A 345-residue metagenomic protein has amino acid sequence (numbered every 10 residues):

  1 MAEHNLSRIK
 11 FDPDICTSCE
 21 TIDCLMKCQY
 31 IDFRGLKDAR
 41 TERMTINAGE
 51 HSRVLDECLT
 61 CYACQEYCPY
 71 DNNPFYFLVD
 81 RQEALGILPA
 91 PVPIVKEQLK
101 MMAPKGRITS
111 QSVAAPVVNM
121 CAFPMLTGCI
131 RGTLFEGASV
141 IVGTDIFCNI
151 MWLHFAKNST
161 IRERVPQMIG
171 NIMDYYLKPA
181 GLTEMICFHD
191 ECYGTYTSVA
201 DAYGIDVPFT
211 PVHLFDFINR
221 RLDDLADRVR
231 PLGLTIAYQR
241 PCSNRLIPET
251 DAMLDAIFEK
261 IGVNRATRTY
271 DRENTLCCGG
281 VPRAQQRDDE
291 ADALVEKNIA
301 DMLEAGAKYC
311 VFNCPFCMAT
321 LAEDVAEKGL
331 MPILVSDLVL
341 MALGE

Functional and structural regions predicted by a protein language model:
M1-R8, C28-E50, A252-G262, P282-D292: Short, charged low-complexity linear segments at domain edges
P13, I31, G35, A39-Y193: Iron-sulfur-cluster electron-transfer modules
C16-C24, C28, C58-C64, C68 (+4 more regions): Short cysteine clusters
M26-E42, Y67-A84, R283-V295, A300-D301 (+1 more regions): Iron-sulfur (Fe-S) cluster-binding segments and ferredoxin-like electron-carrier domains, especially [2Fe-2S]
A115-V118, I236, C310: Conserved hydrophobic helix-helix packing surfaces used for dimerization/oligomerization
F123-G128, S243-K260: Active-site glycine- and acidic-residue-rich loops that bind and position anionic ligands or nucleotide-like cofactors
T133, S139-D206, R245, A252 (+2 more regions): Cofactor-cradling patches in redox/metallo enzymes
V212-F217, D223-P248, I261-N264, R272-G280: Catalytic cores of enzyme domains
